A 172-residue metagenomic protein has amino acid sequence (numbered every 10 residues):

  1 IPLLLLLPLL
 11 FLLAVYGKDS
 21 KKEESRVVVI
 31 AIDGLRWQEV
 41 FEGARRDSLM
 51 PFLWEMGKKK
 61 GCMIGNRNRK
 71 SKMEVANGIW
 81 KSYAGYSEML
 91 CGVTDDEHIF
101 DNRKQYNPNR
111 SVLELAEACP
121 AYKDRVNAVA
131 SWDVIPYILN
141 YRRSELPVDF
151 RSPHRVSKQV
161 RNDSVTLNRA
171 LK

Functional and structural regions predicted by a protein language model:
L4-F11: Bacterial N-terminal signal peptides
F11-E24: Bacterial Sec-dependent signal peptides at the C-terminal "C-region" and cleavage site
K22, G43-P51, W80, N102-R110 (+1 more regions): Soluble non-cytosolic domains of exported or imported proteins
E23, Q38-K81: Short, structured active-site-proximal loop/turn typified by the sulfatase FGly-forming signature C/S-X-P-X-R
E23-V28, K59-I64, P120-V126: Loop/turn elements at helix/coil->beta-strand transitions in domains of secreted/extracellular proteins
E24-R36, A116: Beta-strand elements within well-structured catalytic alpha/beta cores of enzymes that handle phosphate/sulfate esters
D33-Q38, S71-E74, D95-D96, W132-P136: Solvent-exposed loop/turn segments at secondary-structure junctions within structured extracellular/periplasmic domains
E88-K172: His/Asp/Glu-rich, glycine-adjacent segments that coordinate divalent cations and/or stabilize oxyanion chemistry on
